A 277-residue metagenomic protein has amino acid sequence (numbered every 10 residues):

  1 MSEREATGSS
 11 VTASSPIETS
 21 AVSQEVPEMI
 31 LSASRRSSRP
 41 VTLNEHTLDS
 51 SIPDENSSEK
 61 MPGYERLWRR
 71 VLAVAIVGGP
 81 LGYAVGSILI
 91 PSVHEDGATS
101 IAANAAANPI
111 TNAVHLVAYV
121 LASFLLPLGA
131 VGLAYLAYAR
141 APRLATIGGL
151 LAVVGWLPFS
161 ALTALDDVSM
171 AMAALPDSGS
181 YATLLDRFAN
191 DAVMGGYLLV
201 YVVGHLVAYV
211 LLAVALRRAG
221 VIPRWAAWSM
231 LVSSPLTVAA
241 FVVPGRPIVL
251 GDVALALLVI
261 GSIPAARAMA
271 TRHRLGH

Functional and structural regions predicted by a protein language model:
S2-R39: Low-acidity, Ser/Thr- and Arg-rich intrinsically disordered low-complexity segments
T42-H277: Hydrophobic, aromatic-enriched alpha-helical segments typical of multi-pass transmembrane helices
